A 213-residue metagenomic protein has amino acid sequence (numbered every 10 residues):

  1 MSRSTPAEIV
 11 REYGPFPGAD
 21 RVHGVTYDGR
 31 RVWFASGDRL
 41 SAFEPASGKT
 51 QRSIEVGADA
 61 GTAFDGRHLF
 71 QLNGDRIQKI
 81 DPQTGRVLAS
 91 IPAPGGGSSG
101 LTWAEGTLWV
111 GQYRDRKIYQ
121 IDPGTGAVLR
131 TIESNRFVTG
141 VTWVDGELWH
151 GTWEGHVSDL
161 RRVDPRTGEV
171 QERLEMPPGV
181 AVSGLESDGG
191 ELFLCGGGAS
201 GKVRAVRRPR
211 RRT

Functional and structural regions predicted by a protein language model:
M1-E8: Blade/loop signatures of beta-propeller domains
E12-D38, A60-G61: Beta-strand-rich domains and repeat architectures in extracellular enzymes and scaffolds, especially beta-propellers
Y13-G18, R52-G57, S90-G95, T131-N135 (+1 more regions): Surface loop/turn motifs at the tips and blade-to-blade linkers of beta-strand repeat domains
D20-T26, V56-G66, G96-W103, R136-W143 (+1 more regions): Repeated scaffold domains used in trafficking and secretory/extracellular systems, primarily beta-propellers
W33-D38, L69-D75, V110-D115, H150-G155 (+1 more regions): Conserved beta-strand positions in repeat-built beta-propeller and related beta-rich domains
E44-G48, D81-G85, D122-G126, D164-G168 (+1 more regions): Short loop/turn segments that connect beta-strands within beta-propeller blades
V182-T213: Blade-level signature of beta-propeller repeat domains, shared across WD40, Kelch, NHL, RCC1 and BNR/Asp-box propellers
